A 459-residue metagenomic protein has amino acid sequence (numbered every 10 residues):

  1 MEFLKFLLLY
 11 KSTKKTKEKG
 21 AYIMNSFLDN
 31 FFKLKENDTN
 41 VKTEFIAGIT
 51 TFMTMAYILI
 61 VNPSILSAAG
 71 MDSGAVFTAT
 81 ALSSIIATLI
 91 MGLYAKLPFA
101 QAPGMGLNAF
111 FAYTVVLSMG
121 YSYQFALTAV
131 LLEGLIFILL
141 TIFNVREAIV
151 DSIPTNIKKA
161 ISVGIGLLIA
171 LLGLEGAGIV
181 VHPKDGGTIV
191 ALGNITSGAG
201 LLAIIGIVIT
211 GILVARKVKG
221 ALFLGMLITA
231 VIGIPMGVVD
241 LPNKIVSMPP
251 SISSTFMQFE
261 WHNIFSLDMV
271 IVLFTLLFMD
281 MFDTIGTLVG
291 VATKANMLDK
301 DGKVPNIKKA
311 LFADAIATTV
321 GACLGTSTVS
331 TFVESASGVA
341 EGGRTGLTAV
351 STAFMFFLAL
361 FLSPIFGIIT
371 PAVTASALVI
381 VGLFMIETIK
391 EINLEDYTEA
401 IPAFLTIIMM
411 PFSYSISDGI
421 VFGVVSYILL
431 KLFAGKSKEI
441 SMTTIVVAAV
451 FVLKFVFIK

Functional and structural regions predicted by a protein language model:
F3-I23: Short, Lys/Arg-enriched N-terminal segments with co-localized hydrophobic residues within the first ~10-30 amino acids
M24-A75, V190-L192, L224-K308, A449-L453: Helix-loop-helix hairpins and the membrane-proximal interhelical loops of multi-pass alpha-helical transport proteins
N25-N62, S83, G104-Y113, L117-S162 (+1 more regions): Helix-loop-helix junctions within the multi-pass membrane cores of secondary transporters/permeases
S64-A75, V115-F125, M269-V270, T370 (+1 more regions): Helix-coil boundary and interhelical linker segments in multi-pass alpha-helical membrane proteins
A69-L89: Loop-to-helix transition at the N-terminal end of transmembrane alpha-helices
I85-M105, I136: Juxtamembrane transmembrane-helix boundary signature
M119-V231, P235, V350-K459: Membrane-embedded alpha-helical modules
